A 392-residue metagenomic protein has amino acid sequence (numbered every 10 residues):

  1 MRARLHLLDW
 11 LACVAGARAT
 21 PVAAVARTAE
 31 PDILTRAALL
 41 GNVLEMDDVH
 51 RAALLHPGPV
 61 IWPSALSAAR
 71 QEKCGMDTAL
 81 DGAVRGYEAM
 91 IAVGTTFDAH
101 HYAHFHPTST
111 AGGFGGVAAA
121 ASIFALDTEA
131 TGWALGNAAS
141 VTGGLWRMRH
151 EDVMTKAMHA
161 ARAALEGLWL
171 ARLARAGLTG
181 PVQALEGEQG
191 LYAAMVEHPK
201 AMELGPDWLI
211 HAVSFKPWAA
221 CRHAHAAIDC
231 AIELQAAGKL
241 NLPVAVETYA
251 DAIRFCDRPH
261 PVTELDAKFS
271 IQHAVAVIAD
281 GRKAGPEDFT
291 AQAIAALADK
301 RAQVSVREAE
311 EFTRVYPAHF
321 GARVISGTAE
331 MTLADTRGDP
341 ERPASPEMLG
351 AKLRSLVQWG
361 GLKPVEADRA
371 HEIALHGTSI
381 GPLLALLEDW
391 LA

Functional and structural regions predicted by a protein language model:
M1-L54, T155-L165, R172-A392: Terminal-appendage/accessory-domain detector
V14, R18, E72-G75, V93 (+4 more regions): Long alpha-helical scaffolds in large eukaryotic adaptor/regulatory proteins, encompassing alpha-solenoid repeat systems
E45-H100: Hydrophobic alpha-helical hairpins/lids featuring a short glycine-rich hinge
G58-V60, S109-G113, S345-G350: Short acidic alpha-helix initiation/capping motifs at coil-to-helix transition points, especially at protein N-termini
P59-L66, G112-A119, A164-L168, A226: Well-ordered alpha-helical segments within folded domains of soluble proteins
L66-E72, A119-D127, I278: Alpha-helix C-terminal capping segments
D77, R85-A163, P181-E188: Glycine-rich, mobile lid/loop segments that gate access to catalytic sites or pores
